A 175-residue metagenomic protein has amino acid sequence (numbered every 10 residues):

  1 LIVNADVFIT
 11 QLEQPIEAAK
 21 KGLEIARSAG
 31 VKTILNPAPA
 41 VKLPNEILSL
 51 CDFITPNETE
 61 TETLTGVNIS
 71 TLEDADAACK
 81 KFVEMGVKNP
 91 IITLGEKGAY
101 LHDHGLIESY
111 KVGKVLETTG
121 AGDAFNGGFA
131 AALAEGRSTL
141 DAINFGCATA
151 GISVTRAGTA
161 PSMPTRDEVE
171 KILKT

Functional and structural regions predicted by a protein language model:
A5-A77, E96-A99: Conserved beta-alpha-beta core of the PfkB/ribokinase-like small-molecule kinase fold
V41-I47, L72-T175: Conserved phosphate-binding/catalytic region of the ribokinase-like
